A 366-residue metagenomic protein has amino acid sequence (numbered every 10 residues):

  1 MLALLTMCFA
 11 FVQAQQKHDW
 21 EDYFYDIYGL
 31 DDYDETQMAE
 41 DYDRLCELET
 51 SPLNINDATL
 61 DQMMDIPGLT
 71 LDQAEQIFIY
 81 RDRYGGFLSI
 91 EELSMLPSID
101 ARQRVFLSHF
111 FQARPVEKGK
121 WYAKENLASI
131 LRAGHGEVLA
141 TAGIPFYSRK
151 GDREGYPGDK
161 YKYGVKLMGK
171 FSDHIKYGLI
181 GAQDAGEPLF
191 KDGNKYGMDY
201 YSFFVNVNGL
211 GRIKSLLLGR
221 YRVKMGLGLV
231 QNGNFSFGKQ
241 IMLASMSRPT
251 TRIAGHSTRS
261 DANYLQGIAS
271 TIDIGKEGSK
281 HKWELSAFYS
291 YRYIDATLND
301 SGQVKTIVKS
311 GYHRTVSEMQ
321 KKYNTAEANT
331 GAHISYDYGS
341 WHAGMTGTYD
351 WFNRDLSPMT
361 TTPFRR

Functional and structural regions predicted by a protein language model:
M1-H18: Bacterial Sec-dependent N-terminal signal peptides
A3, P52, D82: Generic anion/oxyanion-binding catalytic loop in active/binding sites
F11-Q13, Y25-D26, L30, E35 (+3 more regions): Intrinsically disordered, low-complexity regions enriched in small/polar residues
Q15-G68, D72-I79, A113-E117: Long, highly charged, low-complexity intrinsically disordered interaction regions that mediate electrostatic DNA/RNA
D65, D72-I79, R83-R366: Outer-membrane beta-barrel channel domains
